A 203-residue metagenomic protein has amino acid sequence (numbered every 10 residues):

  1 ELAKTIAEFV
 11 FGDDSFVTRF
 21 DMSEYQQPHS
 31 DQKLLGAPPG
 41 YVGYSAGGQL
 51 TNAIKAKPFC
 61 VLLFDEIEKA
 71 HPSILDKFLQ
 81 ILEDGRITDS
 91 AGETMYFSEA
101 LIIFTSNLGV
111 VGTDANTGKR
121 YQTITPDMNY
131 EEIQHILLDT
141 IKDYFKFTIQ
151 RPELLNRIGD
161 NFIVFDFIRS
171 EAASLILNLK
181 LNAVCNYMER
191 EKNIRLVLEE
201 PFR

Functional and structural regions predicted by a protein language model:
E1-R203: AAA+ P-loop NTPase nucleotide-binding core of proteostasis motors
